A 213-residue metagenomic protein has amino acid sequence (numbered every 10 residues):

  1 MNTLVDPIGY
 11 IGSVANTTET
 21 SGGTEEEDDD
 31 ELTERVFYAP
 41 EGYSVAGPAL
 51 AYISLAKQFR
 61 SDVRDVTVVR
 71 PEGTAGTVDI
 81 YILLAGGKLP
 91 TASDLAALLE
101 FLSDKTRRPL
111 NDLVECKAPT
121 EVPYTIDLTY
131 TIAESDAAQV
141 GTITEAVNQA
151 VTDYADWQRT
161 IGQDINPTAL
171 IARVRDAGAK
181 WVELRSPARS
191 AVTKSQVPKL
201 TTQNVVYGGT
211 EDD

Functional and structural regions predicted by a protein language model:
M1-V45, A51, D136-D213: N-terminal polar alpha-helical/low-complexity "assembly arms" that mediate subunit docking, oligomerization
E41-I161: Carbohydrate-recognition loop of C-type lectin domains
